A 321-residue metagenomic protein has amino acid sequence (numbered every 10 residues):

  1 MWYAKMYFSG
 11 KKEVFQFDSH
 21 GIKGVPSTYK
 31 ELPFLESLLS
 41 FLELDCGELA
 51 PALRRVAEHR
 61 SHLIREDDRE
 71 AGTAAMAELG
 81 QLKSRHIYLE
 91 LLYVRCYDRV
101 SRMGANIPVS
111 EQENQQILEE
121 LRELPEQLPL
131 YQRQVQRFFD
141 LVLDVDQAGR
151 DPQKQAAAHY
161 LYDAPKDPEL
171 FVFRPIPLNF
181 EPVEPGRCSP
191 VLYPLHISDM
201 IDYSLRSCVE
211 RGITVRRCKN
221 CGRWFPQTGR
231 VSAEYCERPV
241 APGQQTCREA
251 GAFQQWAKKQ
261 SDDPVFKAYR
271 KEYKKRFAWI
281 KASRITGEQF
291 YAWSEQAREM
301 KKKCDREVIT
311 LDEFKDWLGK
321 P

Functional and structural regions predicted by a protein language model:
M1-P226, W256-A257, D263-W279, G287 (+2 more regions): Short helix-coil boundary/hinge micro-motifs
W224, P242, F253: Short loop/turn segments at secondary-structure transitions that flank enzyme active sites
R230-A250: Cysteine-rich micro-motifs
Q244-Q245, Q255-A257: Extracellular/mature segments of secreted proteins
